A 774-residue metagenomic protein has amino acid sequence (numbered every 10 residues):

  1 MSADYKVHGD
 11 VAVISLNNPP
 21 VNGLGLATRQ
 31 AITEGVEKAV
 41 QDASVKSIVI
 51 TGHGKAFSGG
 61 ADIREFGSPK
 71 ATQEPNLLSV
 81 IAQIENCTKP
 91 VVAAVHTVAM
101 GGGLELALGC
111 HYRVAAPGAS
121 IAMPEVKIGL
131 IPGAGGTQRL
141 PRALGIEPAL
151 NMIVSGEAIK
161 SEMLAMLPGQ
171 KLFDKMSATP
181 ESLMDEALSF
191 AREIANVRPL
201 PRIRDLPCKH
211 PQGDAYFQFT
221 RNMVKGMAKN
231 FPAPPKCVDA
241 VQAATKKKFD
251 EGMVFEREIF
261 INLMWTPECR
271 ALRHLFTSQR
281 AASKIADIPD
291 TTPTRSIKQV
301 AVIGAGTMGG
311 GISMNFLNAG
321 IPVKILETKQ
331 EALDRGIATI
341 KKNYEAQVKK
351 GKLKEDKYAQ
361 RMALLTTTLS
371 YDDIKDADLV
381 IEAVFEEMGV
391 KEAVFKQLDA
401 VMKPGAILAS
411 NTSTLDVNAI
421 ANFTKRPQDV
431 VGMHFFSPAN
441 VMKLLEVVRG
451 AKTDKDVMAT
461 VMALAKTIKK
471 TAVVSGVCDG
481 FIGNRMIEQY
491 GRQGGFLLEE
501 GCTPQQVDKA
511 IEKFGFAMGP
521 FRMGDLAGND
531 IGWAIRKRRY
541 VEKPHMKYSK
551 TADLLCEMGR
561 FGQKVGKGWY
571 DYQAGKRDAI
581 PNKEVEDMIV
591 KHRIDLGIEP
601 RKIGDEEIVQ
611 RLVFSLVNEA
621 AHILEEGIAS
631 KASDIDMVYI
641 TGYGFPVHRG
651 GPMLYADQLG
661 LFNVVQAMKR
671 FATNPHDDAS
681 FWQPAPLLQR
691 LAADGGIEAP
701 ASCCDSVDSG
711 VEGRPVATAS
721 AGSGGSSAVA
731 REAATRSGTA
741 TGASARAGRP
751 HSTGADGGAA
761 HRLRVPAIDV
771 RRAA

Functional and structural regions predicted by a protein language model:
M1-T51, S68, A82: Conserved CoA-thioester-binding segment of acyl-CoA-metabolizing enzymes
N17, R29, P69, Q73-L77 (+6 more regions): N-terminal glycine-rich phosphate-binding loop for ADP-containing cofactors
G52-Q83, A99, K127-L130: Glycine- (often His-adjacent) and acidic-residue-rich active-site loop that binds/positions the CoA thioester
I81-A93, T97: Conserved catalytic cysteine-centered active-site region of acyl-thioester-dependent Claisen-condensing enzymes
T97-G103: Gly/Ser-rich catalytic serine loop of serine hydrolases
V729-E732, R736-T739, A743-A774: Long, low-complexity, intrinsically disordered segments
